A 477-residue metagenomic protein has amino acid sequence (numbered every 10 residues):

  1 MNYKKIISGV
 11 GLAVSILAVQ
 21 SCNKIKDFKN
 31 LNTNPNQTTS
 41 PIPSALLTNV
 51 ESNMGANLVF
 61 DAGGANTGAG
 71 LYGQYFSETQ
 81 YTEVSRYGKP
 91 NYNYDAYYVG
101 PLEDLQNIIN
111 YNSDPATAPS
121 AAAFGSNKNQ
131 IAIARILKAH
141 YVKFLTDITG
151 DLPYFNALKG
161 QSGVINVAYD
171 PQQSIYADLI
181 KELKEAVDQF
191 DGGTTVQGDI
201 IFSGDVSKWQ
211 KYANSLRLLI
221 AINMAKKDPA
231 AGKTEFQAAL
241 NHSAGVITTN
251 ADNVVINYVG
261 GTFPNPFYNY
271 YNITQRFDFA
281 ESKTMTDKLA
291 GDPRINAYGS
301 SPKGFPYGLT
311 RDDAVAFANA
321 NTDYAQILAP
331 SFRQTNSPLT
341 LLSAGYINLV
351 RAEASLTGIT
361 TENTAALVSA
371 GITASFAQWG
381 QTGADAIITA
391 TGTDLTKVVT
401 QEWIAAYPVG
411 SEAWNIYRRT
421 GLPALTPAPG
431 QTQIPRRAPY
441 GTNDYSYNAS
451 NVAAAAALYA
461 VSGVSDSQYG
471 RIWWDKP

Functional and structural regions predicted by a protein language model:
M1-N32: Bacterial Sec-dependent N-terminal signal peptides
C22-G70, G88, A96-V99, N107 (+3 more regions): Membrane-proximal, proline-rich intrinsically disordered regions
F76-F155, K159-G198: Conserved, well-structured interaction surfaces
Q172-V246: Internal, well-ordered domain-core segments that constitute the primary functional module of diverse proteins
G232-R351, L356-T357, T361-A405, V409-S411 (+1 more regions): Hydrophobic-face positions in mid-chain alpha helices that act as interaction patches
